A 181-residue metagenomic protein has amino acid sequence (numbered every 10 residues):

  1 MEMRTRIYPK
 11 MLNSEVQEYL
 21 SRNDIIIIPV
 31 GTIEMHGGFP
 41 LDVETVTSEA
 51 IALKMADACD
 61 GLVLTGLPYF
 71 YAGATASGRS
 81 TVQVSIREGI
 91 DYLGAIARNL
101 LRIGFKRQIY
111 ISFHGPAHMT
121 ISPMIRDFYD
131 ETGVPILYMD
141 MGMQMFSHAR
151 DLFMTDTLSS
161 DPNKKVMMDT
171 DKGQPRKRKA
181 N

Functional and structural regions predicted by a protein language model:
M1-F39: Active-site and ligand/interface coordination hotspots across diverse enzymes and nucleic-acid-associated assemblies
T5-M11, Y69-V166: Active-site histidine-anchored catalytic micro-motif
L20, M55-A56, L100, Y129: A generic structural signal for well-ordered alpha-helical segments
S21-P29, C59-Y71: Short coil-to-beta-strand
G38-D42, V84: Short, solvent-exposed loop/turn segments at secondary-structure boundaries
V43-V46, R126-F128: Glycine-rich, phosphate-binding/catalytic loops in enzymes
E44-A56: Short catalytic helix/loop segments, enriched in acidic residues and glycine and frequently bearing histidine
P162-N181: A conserved mid-domain beta-alpha-beta active-site/ligand-binding segment of alpha/beta enzyme cores
